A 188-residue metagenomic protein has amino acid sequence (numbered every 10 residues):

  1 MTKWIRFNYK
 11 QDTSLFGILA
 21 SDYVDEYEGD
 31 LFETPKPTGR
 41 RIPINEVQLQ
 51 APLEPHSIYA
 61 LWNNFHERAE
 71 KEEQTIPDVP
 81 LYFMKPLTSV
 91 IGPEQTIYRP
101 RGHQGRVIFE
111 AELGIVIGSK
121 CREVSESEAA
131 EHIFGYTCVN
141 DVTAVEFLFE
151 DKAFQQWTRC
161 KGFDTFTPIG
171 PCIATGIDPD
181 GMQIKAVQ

Functional and structural regions predicted by a protein language model:
T2-T13, I18-Q188: Active-site microenvironments in enzyme catalytic cores
